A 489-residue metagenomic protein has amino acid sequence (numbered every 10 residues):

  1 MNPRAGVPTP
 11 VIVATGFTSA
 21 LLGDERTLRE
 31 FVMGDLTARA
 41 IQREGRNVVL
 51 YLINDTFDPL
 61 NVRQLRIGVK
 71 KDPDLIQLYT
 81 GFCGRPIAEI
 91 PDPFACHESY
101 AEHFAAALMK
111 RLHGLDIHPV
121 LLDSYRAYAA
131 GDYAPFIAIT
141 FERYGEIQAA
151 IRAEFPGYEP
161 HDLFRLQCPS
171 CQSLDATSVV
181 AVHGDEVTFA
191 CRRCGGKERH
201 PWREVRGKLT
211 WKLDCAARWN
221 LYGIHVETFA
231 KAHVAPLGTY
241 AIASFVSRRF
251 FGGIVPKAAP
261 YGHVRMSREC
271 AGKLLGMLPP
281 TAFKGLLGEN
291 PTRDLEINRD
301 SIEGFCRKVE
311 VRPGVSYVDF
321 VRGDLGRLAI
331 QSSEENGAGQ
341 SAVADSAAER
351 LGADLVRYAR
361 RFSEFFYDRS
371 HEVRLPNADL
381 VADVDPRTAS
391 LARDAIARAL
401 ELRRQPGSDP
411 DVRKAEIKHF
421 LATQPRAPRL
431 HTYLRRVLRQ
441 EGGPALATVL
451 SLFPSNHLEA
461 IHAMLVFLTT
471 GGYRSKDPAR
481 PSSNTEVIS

Functional and structural regions predicted by a protein language model:
M1-G68, A216-T239, A243: N-terminal catalytic cores of NTP/NDP-binding nucleotidyl/phosphoryl-transfer enzymes
M1-P8, L22-G23, L50, L163 (+1 more regions): Basic, alpha-helical terminal appendages of large translation-related enzymes
G16-T18, I53-F57, S124-R126, C194 (+3 more regions): An acidic- and aromatic-residue-enriched active-site/binding cleft used to recognize and process polar
F57-I76, F136-I137, F141, R268-E269: Charged, often glycine-rich, active-site loop that binds/positions anionic groups
K71-H97, A101-E102, L108-R111, L115: A glycine-rich helix N-cap at a beta->alpha junction
H113, I117-K273: Active-site cores that bind ATP or allylic diphosphates and position pyrophosphate for catalysis
F136, A282, L351-D354, Y358 (+2 more regions): Residue-level detector of well-ordered alpha-helical segments, enriched for hydrophobic/aromatic packing positions
A235-Y240, S247-G253, K257-R374, L438-K476: Catalytic adenosine-cofactor/nucleotide-binding cores of aminoacyl-tRNA synthetases and other
